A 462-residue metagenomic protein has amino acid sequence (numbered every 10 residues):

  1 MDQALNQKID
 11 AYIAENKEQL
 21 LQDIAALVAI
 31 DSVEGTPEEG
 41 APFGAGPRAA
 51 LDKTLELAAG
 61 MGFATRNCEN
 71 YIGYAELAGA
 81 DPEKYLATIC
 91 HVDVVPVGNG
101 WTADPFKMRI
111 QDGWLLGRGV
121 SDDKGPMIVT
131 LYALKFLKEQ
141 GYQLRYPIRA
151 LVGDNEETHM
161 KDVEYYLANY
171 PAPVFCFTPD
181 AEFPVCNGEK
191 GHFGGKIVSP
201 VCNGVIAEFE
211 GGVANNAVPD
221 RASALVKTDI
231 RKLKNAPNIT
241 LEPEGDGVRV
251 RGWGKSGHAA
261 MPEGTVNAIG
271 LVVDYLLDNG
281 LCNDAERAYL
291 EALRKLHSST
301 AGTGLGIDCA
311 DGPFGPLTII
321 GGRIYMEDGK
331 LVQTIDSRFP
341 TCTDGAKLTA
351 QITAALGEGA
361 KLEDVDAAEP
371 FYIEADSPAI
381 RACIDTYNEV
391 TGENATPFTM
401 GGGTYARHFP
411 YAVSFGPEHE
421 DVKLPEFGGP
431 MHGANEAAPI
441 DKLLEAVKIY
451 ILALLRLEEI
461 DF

Functional and structural regions predicted by a protein language model:
D2-R118, Q140-L144: Acidic/His- and Gly-rich active-site-bordering loop/insert found across diverse amide/peptide-bond hydrolases
Y12, D385-T386, V390-I460: Zn-dependent metallopeptidase/amidohydrolase metal-coordination segment
A64-C68, L241-E244, G321, F398: Short beta-strand
E83-V152, T158, Y170-P171, G428-K442: Active-site metal-coordination/substrate-binding segment of hydrolases, especially metallo-dependent peptidases
V95-I110, F193, V198-S199, E242-G252 (+2 more regions): Acidic-glycine-rich active-site phosphate/pyrophosphate-binding loop
Y132-E139, V273-G280, L452-L455: Short glycine/serine- and small hydrophobic-enriched flexible loop segments
E157, E164-T341: Midchain, well-structured core segments that form catalytic/ion-binding scaffolds
M326, L331-G402: Substrate-recognition/cap regions that form aromatic- and gly/pro-loop-enriched pockets for small-molecule ligands
